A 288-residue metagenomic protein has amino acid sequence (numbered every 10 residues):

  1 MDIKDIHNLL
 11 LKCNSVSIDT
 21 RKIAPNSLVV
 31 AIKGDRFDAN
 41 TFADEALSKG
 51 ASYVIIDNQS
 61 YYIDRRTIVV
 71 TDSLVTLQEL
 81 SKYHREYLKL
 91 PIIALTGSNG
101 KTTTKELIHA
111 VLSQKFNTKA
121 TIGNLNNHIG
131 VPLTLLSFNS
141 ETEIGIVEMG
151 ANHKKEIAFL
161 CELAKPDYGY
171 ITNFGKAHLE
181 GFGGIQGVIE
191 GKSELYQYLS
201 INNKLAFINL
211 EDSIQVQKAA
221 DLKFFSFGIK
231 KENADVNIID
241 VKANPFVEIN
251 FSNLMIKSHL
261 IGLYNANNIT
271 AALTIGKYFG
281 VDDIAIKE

Functional and structural regions predicted by a protein language model:
M1-E79, Y83, I261, V281-I284: N-terminal leader/targeting and accessory segments in enzymes
M1-K12, I93, K115-F116, F224-F225: N-terminal-biased segments
H7, T71, I122, F227-K230 (+1 more regions): Residues at the C-termini of beta-strands that transition into short coil/loop
I18-D19, A31-K33, T121-I122, V147 (+2 more regions): Thr-Gly-centered strand-to-loop micro-motif
I23, S73-L77, N127, K230-V236 (+1 more regions): A short acidic, often aromatic-flanked loop/helix-cap motif at beta-alpha or helix-coil junctions that lines enzyme
D57-D64, Y170-E288: Acidic, Mg2+-coordinating active-site environments of NTP-dependent enzymes
T76-A206, L210, I214-K223, G276-K277: Phosphate-binding loop of NTP-binding sites
